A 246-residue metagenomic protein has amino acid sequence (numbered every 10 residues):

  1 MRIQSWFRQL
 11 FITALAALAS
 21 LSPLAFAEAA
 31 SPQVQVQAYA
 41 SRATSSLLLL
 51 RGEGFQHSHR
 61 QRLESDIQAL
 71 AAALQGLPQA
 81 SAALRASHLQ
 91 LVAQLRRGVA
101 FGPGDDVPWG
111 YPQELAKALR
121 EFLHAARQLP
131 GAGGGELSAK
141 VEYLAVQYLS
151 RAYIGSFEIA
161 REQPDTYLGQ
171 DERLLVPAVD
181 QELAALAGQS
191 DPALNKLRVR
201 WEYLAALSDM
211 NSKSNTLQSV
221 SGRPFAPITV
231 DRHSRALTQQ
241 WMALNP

Functional and structural regions predicted by a protein language model:
R2-A14: Bacterial N-terminal signal peptides that target proteins for export
I3-Q4, F26-Q79: N-terminal functional module detector in eukaryotic proteins
A17-F26: C-terminal segment of classical bacterial N-terminal signal peptides
E28-V36, G52, F101-G135, A236-P246: Intrinsic disorder/low-complexity detector
S31-H57, G133-R161, A206-D209, G222-M242: N-terminal extracytoplasmic segments of bacterial inner-membrane proteins
H59-L119, L183-P224, I228-H233: Heptad-repeat alpha-helical coiled-coil/4-helix-bundle sensor or tether segments in soluble regions
P108-W201, P227, D231: Extended amphipathic alpha-helical interaction segments
